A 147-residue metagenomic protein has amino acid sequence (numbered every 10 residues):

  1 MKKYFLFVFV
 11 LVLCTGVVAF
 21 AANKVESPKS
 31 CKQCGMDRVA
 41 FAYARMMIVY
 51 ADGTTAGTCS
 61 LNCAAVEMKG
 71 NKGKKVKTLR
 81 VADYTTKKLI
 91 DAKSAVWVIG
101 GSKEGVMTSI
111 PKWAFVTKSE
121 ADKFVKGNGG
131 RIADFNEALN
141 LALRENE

Functional and structural regions predicted by a protein language model:
M1-A21: N-terminal export/membrane-targeting signals
A21-K72: N-terminal secretory signal peptides
A40, A51, L89-D91, G105-T108: Extracellular/periplasmic catalytic domains that process cell-envelope and extracellular macromolecules
M47-V49, I99, F115: Short, acidic/hydrophobic/Gly-rich beta-strand patch recurrent on exposed beta strands that often constitutes part
C59-E104: Mid-chain, structured segments of secreted extracytoplasmic proteins
I110-W113: A short, exposed loop/beta-hairpin motif centered on an aromatic-Gly-Thr core
V116-E147: C-terminal partner/receptor-binding element of secreted or periplasmic proteins
